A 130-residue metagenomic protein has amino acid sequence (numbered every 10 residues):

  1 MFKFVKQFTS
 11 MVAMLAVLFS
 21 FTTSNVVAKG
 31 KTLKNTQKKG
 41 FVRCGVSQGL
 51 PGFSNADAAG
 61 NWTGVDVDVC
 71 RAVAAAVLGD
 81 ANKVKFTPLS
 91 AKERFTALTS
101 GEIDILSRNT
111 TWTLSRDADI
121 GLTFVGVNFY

Functional and structural regions predicted by a protein language model:
M1-V12: Bacterial N-terminal signal peptides that target proteins for export
S10-S20: Bacterial N-terminal signal peptides
T22-A28: Sec/Tat signal peptide C-region and signal peptidase I cleavage site
K29-C44: Disordered inhibitory propeptide/activation segment of secreted metzincin zinc metalloprotease zymogens, centered on
G40-G64: Short glycine-rich His-centered loop
A58-L78: Short, polar/charged alpha-helical segment
R71, A75, K83-Y130: Acidic, polar ligand-binding/catalytic clefts
